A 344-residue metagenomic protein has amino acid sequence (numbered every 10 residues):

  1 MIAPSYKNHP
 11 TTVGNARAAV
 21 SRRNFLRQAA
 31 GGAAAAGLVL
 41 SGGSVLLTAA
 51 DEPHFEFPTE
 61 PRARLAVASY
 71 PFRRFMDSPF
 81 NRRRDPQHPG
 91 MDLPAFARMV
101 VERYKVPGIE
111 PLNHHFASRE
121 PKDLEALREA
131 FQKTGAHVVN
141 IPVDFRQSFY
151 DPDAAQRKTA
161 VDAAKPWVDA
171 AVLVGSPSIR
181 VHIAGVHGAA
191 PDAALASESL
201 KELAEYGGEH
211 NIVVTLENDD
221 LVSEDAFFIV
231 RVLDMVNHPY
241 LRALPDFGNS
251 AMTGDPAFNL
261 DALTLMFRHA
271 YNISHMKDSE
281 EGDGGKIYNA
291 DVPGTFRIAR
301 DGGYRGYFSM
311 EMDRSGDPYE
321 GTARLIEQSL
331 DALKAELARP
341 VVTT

Functional and structural regions predicted by a protein language model:
I2, Y6-L173, P191, G208 (+6 more regions): N-terminal pre-domain/capping segments
H9, Y304-G316: Short helix/strand-capping connector loops at secondary-structure junctions
Y70-F72, L112-H114, V143-R146, A184-V186 (+4 more regions): Active-site beta-loop-alpha junctions enriched in small/polar residues
P79, G108-I109, S197-I298: Acidic/histidine-rich catalytic cores of soluble enzymes
P107, P177, N272, R305-G306: Short acidic/polar active-site loop segments enriched in Thr and Asp
A136, I212, G302-G306: A short helix->loop->beta-strand "cap" motif at the edges of active sites that frequently abuts
A170-A190, H210-D219: Active-site groove signature of glycoside hydrolases
V186-L200: Active-site cleft segment of glycoside hydrolase catalytic domains centered on the general acid/base Glu
